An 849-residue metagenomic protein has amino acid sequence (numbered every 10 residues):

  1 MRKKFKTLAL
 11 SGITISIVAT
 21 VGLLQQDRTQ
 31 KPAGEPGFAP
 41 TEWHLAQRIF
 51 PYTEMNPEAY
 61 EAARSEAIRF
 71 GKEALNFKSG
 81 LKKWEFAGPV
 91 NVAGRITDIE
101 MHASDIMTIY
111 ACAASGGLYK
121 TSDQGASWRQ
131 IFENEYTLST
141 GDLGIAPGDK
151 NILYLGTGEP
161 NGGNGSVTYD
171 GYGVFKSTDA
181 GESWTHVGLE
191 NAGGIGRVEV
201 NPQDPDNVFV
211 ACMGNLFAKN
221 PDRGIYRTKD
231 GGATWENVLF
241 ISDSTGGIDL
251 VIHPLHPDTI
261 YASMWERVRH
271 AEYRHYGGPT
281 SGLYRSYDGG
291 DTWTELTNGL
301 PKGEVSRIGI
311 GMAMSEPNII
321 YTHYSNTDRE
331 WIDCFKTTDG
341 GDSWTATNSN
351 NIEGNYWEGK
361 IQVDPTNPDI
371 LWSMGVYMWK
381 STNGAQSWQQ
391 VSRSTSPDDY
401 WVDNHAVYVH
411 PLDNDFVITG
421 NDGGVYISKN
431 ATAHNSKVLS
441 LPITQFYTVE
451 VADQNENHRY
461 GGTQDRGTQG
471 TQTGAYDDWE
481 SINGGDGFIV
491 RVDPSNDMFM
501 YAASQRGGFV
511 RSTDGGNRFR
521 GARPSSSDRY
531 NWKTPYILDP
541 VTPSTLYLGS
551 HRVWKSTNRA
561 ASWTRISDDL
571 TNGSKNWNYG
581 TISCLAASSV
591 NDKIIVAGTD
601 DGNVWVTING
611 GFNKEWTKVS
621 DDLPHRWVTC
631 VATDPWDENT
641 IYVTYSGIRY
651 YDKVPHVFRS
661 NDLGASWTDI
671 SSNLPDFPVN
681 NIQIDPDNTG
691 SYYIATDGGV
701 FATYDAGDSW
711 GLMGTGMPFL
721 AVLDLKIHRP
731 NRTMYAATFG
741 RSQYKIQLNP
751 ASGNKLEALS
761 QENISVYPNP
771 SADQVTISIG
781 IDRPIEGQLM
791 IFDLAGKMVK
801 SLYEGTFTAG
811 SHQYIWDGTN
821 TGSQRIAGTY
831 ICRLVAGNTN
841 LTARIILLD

Functional and structural regions predicted by a protein language model:
R2-G12: N-terminal Sec-pathway targeting helices
S11-G22: Hydrophobic membrane-insertion alpha-helices, especially the h-region of bacterial N-terminal signal peptides
G22, Q26-P750: Beta-propeller blade termini and top-face loops
A87, A751-L756, V766-N769, I779 (+4 more regions): Terminal processing/anchoring signals of secreted or surface-associated proteins and related intramolecular
I746-Y767, G780-D782, V799, N840 (+1 more regions): Residue-level detector of functionally pivotal "anchor" positions at catalytic/ligand-binding pockets or at interdomain
D773-I777: Structural beta-strand segments of beta-rich domains
F807, H812, Y830-L834: A short tyrosine-centered beta-strand micro-motif
Q824-D849: C-terminal tail/sorting-segment detector
